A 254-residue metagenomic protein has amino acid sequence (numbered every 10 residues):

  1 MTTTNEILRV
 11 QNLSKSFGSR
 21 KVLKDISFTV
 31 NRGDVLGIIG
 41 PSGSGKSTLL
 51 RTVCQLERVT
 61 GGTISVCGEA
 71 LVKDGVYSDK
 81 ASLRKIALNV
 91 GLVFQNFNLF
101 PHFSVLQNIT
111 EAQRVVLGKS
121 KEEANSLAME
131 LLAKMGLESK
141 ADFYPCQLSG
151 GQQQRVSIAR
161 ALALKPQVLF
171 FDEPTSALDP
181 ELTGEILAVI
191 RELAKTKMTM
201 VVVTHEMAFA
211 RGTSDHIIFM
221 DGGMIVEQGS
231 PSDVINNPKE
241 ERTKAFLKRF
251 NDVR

Functional and structural regions predicted by a protein language model:
N5-P231: ABC family nucleotide-binding domain
Q228, S232-R254: C-terminal boundary and immediately downstream tail of ABC-type ATPase nucleotide-binding domains
